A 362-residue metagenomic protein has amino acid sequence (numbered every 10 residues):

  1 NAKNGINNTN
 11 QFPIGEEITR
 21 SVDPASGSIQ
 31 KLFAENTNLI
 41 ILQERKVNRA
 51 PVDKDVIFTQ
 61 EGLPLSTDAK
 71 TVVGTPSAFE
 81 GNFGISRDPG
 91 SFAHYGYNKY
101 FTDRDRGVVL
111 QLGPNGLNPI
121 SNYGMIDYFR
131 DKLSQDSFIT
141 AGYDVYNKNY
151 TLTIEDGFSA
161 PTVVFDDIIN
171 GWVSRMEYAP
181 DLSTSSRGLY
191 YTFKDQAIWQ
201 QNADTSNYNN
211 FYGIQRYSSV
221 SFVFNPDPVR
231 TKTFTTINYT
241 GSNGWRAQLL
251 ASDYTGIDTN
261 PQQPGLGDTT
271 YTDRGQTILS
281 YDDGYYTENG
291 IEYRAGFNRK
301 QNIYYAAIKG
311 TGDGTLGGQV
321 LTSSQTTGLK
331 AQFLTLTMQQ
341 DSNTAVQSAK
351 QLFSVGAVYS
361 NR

Functional and structural regions predicted by a protein language model:
N1-G15: Long, low-complexity, polar/charged, intrinsically disordered or flexibly structured peripheral segments
E16-V22, S77-N82: A short beta-strand motif characteristic of beta-propeller blades
Q30, N36-N38, E44-T236, N243 (+1 more regions): Beta-sheet-dominated scaffold domains
K54-V72, G256-T287, E292-R294: Acidic Ser/Thr/Pro-rich low-complexity disordered segments that often serve as glycosylated linkers/stalks around
T153-V173, Q319-T344: Extracellular low-complexity, Gly/Ser/Thr-rich intrinsically disordered linkers and protease-sensitive activation/hinge
Y212-S218, V223-Y271, A331-R362: Exposed low-complexity, polar/acidic, P/S/T/G-rich flexible segments that act as propeptides, protease-susceptible
T277, D283-K330: Signal that preferentially marks extracellular ectodomain short beta-strand elements of beta-sandwich modules
